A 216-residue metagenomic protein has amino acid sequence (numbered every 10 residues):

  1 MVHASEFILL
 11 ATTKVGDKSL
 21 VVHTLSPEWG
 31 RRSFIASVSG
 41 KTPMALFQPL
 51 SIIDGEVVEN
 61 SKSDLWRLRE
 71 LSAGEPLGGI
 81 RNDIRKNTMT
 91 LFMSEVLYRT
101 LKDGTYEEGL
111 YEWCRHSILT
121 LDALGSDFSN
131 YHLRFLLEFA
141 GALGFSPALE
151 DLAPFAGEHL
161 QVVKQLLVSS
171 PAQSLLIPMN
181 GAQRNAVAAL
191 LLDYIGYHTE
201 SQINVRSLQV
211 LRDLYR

Functional and structural regions predicted by a protein language model:
M1-L20, L25-R216: Non-catalytic alpha-helical scaffolds and adjoining flexible linkers that form interface surfaces for assembly
